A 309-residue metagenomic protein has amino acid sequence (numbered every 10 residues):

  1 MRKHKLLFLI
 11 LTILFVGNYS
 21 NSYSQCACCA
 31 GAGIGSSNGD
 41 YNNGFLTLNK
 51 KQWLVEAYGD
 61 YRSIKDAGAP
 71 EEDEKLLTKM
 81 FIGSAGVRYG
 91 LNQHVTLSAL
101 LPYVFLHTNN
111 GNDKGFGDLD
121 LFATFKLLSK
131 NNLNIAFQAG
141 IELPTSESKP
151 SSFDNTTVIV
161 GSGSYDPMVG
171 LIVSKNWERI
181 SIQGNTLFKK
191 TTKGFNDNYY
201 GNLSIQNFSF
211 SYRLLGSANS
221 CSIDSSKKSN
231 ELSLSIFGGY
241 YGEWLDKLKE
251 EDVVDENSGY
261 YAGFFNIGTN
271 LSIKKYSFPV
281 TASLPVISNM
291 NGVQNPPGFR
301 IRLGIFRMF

Functional and structural regions predicted by a protein language model:
S22-Y58, A218-N230: Outer-membrane beta-barrel biogenesis signature
N43, A57-G59, A85-Y89, A99 (+8 more regions): Residues on the lipid-exposed face of transmembrane beta-strands in outer-membrane beta-barrel proteins
K51, K79-A85, D113-L119, L133 (+5 more regions): Residues that define the transmembrane beta-barrel architecture of outer-membrane proteins
W53-L54, H94-A99, K130-I135, R179-I182 (+2 more regions): Repeated loop/turn-to-beta-strand initiation elements of outer-membrane beta-barrel proteins
D60, I64-D73, Y200-F309: Outer membrane beta-barrel transmembrane domains
R62-A69, V104-N109, K130, E142-F153 (+3 more regions): Sequence/structural signature of outer-membrane beta-barrel proteins
L76-F122: Long, hydrophobic/aromatic-enriched structural stretches that serve as scaffold segments
N112-G201, S272: Outer-membrane pore/translocation modules
